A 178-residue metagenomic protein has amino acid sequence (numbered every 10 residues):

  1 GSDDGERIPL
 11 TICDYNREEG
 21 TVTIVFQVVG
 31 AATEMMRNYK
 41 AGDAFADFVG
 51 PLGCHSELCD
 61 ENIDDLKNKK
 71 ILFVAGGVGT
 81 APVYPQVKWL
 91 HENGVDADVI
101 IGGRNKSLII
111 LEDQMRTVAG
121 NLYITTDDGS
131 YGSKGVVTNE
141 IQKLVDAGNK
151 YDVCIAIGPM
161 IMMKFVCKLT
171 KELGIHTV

Functional and structural regions predicted by a protein language model:
G1-A41: Ferredoxin-reductase
A31-V178: FNR/FR-type flavoprotein reductase catalytic core
